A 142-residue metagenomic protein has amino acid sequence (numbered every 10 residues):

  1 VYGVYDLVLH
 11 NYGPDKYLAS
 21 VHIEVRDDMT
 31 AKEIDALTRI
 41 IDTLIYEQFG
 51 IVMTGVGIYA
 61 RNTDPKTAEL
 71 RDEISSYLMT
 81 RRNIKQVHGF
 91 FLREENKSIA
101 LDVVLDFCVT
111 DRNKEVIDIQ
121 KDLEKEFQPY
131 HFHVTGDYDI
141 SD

Functional and structural regions predicted by a protein language model:
V1-D142: Peripheral (non-transmembrane) domains and long loops of multi-pass membrane proteins
